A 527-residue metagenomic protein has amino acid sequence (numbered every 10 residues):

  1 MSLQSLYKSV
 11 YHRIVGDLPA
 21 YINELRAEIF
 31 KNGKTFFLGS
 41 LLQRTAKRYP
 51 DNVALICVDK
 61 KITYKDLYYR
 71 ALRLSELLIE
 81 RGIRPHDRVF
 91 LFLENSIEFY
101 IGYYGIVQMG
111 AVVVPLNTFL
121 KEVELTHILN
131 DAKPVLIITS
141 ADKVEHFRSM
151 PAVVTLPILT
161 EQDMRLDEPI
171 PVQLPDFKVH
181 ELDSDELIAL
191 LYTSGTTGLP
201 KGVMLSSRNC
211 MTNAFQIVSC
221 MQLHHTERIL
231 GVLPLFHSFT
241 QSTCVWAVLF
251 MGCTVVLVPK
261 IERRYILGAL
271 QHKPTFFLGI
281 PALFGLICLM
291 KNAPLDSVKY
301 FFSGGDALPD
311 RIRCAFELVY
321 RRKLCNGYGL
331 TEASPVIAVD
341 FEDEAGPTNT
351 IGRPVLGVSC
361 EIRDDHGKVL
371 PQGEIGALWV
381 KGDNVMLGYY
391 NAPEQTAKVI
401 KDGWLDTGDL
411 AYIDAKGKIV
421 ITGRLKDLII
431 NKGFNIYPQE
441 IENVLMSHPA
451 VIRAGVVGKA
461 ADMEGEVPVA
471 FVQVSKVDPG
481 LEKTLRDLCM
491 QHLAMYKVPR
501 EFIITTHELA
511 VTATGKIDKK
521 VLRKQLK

Functional and structural regions predicted by a protein language model:
M1-S9, I14, Q43, E80-R81 (+4 more regions): Structural core segment of the AMP-binding/adenylate-forming
A27-F36, M164-L187: Flexible, low-complexity linker/hinge segments
F30-T35, Q43, D51-S96, Y100-Y104 (+2 more regions): Conserved AMP-binding/adenylate-forming core of the ANL superfamily
P50, N95, Q173-Y192, L199 (+1 more regions): Conserved pre-ATP/AMP-binding loop-to-beta segment of ANL
T63-K65, I188-F215, D340: Conserved AMP-binding A3 loop
L120, I137, G382, L387-G388 (+5 more regions): AMP-binding/adenylate-forming catalytic core of the ANL superfamily
M211-R228, L235-F276, G285, M290-K291: Conserved AMP-binding/adenylation subdomain of ANL enzymes
P274-G279, C288-G346, S359: Gly/Ser/Thr-rich phosphate-binding loop
